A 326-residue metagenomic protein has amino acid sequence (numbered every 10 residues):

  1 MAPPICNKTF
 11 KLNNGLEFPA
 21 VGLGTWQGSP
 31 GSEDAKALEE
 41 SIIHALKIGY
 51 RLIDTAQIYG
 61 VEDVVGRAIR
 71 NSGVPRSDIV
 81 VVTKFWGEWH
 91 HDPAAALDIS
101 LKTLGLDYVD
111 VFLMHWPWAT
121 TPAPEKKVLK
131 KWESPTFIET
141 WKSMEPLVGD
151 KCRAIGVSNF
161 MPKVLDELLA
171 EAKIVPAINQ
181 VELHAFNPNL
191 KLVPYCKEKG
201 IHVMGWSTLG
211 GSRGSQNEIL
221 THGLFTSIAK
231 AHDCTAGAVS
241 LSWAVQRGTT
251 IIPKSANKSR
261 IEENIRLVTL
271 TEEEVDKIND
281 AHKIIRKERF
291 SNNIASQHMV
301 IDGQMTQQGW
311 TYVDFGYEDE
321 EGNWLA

Functional and structural regions predicted by a protein language model:
M1-D78, A94, G149, L209-S212 (+1 more regions): N-terminal binding-site loop/beta-alpha segment at the start of enzyme catalytic domains that lines or forms
C6, G87, W116-A326: Beta/alpha (TIM)-barrel catalytic core signal, keyed to glycine-rich beta->alpha loops juxtaposed to Asp/Glu that bind
L12-N14, G66-R76, S100-D107, L169-A172 (+1 more regions): Acidic (Asp/Glu)-rich catalytic clusters
A20, R76-I79, D107-V111, R153-A154 (+2 more regions): Short acidic capping loops at alpha-helix termini that bridge into adjacent secondary structure
L38, I42, P93, F137-T140 (+1 more regions): Aromatic/hydrophobic pocket-lining residues that form the small-molecule binding cavity in soluble enzyme cores
R76-W89, V111-P117, E182-L183: A short, structured active-site edge motif that brings together acidic residues
A95-M114, P146-V148: CE4/NodB-like, metal-dependent polysaccharide N-deacetylase domain that modifies extracellular/periplasmic N-acetylated
